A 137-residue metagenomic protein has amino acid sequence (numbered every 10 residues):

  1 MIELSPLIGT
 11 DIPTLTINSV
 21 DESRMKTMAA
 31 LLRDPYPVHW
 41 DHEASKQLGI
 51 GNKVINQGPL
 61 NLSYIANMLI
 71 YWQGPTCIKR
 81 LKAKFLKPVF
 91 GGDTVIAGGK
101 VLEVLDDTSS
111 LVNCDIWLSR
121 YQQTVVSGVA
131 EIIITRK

Functional and structural regions predicted by a protein language model:
M1-T16, P88-K137: HotDog/MaoC-like acyl-thioester-processing domains
M1-V54: Catalytic strand-loop segment that frames the active site of acyl-thioester-processing enzymes
L4-P6, R24, L32, W40 (+3 more regions): Intrinsically disordered, low-complexity segments enriched in polar/charged residues with Gly/Pro, especially when
R24, P35-Y36, H42-A44, P59 (+3 more regions): Solvent-exposed, flexible loop/coil residues
W40-D41, N52, S63-I70, D115-S119 (+1 more regions): A broadly tuned preference for mixed-charge, low-complexity surface segments
Q47-V101: Hydrophobic beta-strand-centered segment that forms part of the acyl-chain substrate-binding groove
